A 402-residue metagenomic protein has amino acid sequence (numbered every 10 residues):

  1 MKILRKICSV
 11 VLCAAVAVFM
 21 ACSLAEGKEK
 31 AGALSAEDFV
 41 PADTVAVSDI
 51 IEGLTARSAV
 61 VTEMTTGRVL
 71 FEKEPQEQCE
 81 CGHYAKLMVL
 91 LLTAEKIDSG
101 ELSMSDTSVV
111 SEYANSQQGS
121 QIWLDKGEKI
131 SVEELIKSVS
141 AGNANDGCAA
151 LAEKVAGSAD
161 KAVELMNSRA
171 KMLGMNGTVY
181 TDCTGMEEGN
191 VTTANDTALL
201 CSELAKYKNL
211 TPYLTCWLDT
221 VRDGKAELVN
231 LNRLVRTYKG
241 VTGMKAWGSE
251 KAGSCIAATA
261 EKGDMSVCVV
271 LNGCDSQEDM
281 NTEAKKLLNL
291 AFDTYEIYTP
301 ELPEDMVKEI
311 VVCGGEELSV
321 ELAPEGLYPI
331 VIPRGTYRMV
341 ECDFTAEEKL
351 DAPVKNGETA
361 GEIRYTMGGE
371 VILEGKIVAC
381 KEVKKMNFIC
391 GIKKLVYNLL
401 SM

Functional and structural regions predicted by a protein language model:
M1-A33, F388, I392-M402: Gram-positive cell-envelope targeting signals
K2, V45-V47, C255: A generic local structural motif
K6-I7, L87, K262: Hydrophobic alpha-helical segments, especially transmembrane helices and their immediate juxtamembrane helical caps
V18, I50-E52, A260, P353-V354: Sterically constrained small-residue positions within well-ordered secondary structures of folded domains
V18-F19, S99, T299-L302: Residues in and immediately flanking transmembrane alpha helices
A25-N195, S202-K208: Active-site-adjacent loops and short helices of periplasmic peptidoglycan-processing enzymes
M175-V179, E187-M402: Domain-terminus/edge residues, biased toward the C-terminal soluble/receptor-binding domains of extracytoplasmic
